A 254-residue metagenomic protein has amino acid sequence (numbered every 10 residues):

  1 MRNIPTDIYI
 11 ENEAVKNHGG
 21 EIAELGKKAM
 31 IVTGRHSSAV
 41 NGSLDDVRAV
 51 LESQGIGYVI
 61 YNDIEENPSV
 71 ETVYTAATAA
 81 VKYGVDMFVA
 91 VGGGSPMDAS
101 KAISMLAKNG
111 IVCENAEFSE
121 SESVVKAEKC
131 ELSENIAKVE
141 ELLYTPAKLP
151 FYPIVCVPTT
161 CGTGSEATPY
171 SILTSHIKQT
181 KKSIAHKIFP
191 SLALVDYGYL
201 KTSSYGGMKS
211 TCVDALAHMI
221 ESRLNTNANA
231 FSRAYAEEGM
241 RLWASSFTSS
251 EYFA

Functional and structural regions predicted by a protein language model:
M1-M87: ATP/NTP phosphate-donor binding region
T6, T33, T159-T163, T168 (+1 more regions): Ser/Thr-centric signal marking residues that sit in or immediately flank functional binding/regulatory motifs
D7-I10, A39, E65-P68, S95 (+3 more regions): Catalytic cores of large soluble enzymes that bind and process phosphate-bearing ligands
H18, V47, S100-I103, W243: Hydrophobic packing residues within well-ordered alpha-helices of enzyme cores
G26, L51, G55, A80 (+3 more regions): Structural signal for hydrophobic packing residues in well-ordered secondary-structure cores of soluble enzyme domains
V40-L44, S100, S165-E166, K209: Alpha-helix N-cap/helix-start motif
E71-G198: Glycine/threonine-rich beta-strand-loop-alpha-helix active-site module that forms ligand/phosphate-binding
Y170-A254: Carboxylate- and glycine-rich phosphate/diphosphate-binding segment that chelates Mg2+/Mn2+
